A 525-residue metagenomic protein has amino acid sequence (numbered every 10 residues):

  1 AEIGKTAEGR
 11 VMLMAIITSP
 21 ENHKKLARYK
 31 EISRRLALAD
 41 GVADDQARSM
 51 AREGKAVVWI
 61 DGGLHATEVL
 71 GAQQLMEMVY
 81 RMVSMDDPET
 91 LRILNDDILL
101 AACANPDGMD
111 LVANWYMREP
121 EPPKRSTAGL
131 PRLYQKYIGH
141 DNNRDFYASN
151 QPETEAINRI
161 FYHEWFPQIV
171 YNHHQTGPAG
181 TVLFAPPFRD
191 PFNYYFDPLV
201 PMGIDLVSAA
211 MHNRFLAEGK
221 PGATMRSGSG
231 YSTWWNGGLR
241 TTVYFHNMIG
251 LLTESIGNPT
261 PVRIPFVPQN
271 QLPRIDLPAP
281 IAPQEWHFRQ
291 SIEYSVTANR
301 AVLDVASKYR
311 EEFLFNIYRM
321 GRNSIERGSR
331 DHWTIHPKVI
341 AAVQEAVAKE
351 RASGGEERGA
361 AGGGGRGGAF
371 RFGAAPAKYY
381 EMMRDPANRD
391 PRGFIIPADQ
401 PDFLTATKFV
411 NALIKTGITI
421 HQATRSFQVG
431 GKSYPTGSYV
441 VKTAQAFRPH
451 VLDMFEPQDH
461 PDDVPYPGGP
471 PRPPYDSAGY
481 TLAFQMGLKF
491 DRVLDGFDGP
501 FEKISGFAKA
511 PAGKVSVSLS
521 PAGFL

Functional and structural regions predicted by a protein language model:
A1-D97, I138-G139, R144-D145, N150-P152 (+4 more regions): Intrinsic-disorder/low-complexity accessory segments
T6, A101-P106, Y116, N172-G180: Short, solvent-exposed turn/loop segments enriched in Gly/Ser/Thr/Pro and often Arg
E89, L94-R144: Divalent-metal coordination cores built from histidine and acidic residues
M109-D110, A179-V182, V262-I264: Short acidic/His/Gly/Ser-rich catalytic and metal-binding motifs that mark active-site loops of diverse hydrolases
F161-T176: Proline-aspartate-enriched helix->loop->beta-strand connector
